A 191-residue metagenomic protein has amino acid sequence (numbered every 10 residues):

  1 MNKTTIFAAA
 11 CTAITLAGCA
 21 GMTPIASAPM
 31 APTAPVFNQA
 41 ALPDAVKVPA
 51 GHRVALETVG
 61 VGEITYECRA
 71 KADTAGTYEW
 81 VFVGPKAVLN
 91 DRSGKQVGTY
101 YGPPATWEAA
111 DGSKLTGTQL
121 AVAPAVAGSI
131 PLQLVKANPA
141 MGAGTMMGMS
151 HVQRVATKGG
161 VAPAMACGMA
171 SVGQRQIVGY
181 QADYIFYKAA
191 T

Functional and structural regions predicted by a protein language model:
M1-A8: Bacterial N-terminal signal peptides that target proteins for export
P29-E63, A72-T191: Primary mode marks residue(s) on the alpha4-beta5-alpha5 output face of response regulator receiver
